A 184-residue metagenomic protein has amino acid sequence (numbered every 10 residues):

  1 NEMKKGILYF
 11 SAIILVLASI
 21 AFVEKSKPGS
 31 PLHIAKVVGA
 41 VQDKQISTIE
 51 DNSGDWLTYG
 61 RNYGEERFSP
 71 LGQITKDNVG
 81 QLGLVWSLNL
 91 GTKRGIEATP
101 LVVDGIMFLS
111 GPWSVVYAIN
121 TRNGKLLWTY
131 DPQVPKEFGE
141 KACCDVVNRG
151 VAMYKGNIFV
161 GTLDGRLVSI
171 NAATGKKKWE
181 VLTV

Functional and structural regions predicted by a protein language model:
M3-G6: Positively charged n-region of N-terminal signal peptides that target proteins for export
S11-A18: Bacterial N-terminal signal peptides
G29-L84: Blade/loop signatures of beta-propeller domains
W56-G60, G95-V115, E140-L167: Repeat-blade elements of multi-bladed beta-propeller folds
Y63, S69-F108, E137-K141: Asp/Glu-centered strand-loop micro-motifs enriched in Gly/Pro and often flanked by an aromatic residue
L71-Q81, G111-Q133: Beta-propeller domains
L88-T99, T129-A152, E180-V184: Extracytoplasmic beta-rich repeat domains
T121-N123, N171-T174: Short loop/turn segments that connect beta-strands within beta-propeller blades
